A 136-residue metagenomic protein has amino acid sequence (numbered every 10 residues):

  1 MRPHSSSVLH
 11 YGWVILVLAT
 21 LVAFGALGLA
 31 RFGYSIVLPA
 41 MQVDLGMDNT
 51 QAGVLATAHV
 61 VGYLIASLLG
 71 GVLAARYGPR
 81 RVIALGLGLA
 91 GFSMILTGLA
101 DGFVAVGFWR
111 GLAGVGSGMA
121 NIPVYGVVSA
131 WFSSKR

Functional and structural regions predicted by a protein language model:
V14-N49, G70: Extracytoplasmic
F32, H59-L68: Residue-level signature of mid-helix packing/kink "hotspots" within the transmembrane helices of 12-pass Major
G46, G78, L99-A105, F132-S133: Helix-breaking motifs and short loop linkers at transmembrane-helix boundaries and internal kinks in secondary membrane
M47-A56, G102: Juxtamembrane helix-start elements in MFS-like secondary transporters
A66-P79: Helix-to-loop junctions at the C-terminal end of transmembrane segments in multipass secondary transporters
P79-L85: Juxtamembrane helix-start motifs in multi-pass secondary transporters
L89, S93-L96, V104-L112: Paired small-residue
W109-R136: Cytoplasmic helix-loop-helix junction between adjacent transmembrane helices in 12-TM secondary transporters
